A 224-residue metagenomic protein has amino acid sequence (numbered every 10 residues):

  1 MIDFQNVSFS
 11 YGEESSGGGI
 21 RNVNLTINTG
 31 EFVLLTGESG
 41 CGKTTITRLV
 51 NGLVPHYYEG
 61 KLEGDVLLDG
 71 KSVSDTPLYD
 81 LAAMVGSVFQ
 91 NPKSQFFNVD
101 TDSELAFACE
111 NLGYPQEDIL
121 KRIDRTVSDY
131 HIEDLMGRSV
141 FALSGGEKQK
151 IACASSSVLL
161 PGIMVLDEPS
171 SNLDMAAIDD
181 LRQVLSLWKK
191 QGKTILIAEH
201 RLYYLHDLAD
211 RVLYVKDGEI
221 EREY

Functional and structural regions predicted by a protein language model:
M1, F9-N22, V54-E59, P77: A short, flexible loop at the N-terminus of ABC-type nucleotide-binding domains that lies
D65-D80: ABC ATPase NBD Q-loop/coupling interface
E117-L135: Conserved ABC ATPase "signature" region
S139-L143, E147: Conserved ABC ATPase signature
C153-A154: Hydrophobic anchor residue at the start of the ABC signature
M164-D167: Catalytic Walker B motif of ABC-type/P-loop ATPase nucleotide-binding domains
E199-H200: H-loop/switch region of ABC-family ATPase nucleotide-binding domains
